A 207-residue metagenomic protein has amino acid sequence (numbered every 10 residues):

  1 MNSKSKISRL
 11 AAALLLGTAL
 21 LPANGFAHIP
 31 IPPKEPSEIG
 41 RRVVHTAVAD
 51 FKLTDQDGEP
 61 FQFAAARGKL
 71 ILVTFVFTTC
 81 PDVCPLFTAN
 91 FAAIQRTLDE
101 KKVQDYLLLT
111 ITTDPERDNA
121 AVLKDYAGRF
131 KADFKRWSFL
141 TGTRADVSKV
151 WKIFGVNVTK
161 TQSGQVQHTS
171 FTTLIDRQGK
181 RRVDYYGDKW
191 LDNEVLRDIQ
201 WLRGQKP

Functional and structural regions predicted by a protein language model:
M1-D50, T54, Q205-P207: N-terminal targeting signals for export/organelle localization
V48-A49, I71, T169-F171: Short loop/turn microsegments at loop-to-beta-strand junctions
F63-F91: Short active-site neighborhood of thiol/selenol oxidoreductases, capturing the structured segment around
L70, V76, Q95-K102, F130 (+4 more regions): Sec/Tat-exported extracytoplasmic proteins
F77-C80, T110-T113, W137, D184-Y186: Second-shell loop/turn segments in exported
T88-V150: Structural microenvironment flanking redox-active thiols in thiol-disulfide oxidoreductases
K135-W137, S148, K152-T161, Q167-T173: Structural micro-motif
T161-P207: Thiol-/selenol-based redox modules, centered on thioredoxin-like and closely related oxidoreductase domains
